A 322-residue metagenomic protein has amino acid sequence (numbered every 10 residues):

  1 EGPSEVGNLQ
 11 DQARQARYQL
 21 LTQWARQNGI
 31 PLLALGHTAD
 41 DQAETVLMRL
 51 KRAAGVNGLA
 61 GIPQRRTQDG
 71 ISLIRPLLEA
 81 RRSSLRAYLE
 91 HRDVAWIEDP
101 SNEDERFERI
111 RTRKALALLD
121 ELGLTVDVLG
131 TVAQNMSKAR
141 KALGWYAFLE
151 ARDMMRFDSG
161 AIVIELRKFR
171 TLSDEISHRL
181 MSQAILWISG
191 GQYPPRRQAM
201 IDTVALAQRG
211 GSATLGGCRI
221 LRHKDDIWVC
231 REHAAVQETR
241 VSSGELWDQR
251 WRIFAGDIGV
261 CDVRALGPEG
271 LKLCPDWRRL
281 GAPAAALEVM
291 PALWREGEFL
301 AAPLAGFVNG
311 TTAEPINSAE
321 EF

Functional and structural regions predicted by a protein language model:
E1-E121: Core alpha/beta nucleotide-donor-binding catalytic domains of modification enzymes
G2, A16, R66-D69, L122 (+1 more regions): AMP-forming adenylation/ATP pyrophosphatase catalytic core
L35, P100, D104, V128 (+2 more regions): Short, surface-exposed helix-loop/turn micro-motifs enriched in polar/charged residues
V46, R111-A115, T131-V132, L180 (+1 more regions): A general alpha-helix detector
N102-E108, D127-S137: Internal, active-site/partner-interface "lid" segment
L119-L129: Inter-helical turn/loop segments and adjacent helix faces that build the functional surface of alpha-helical bundle
